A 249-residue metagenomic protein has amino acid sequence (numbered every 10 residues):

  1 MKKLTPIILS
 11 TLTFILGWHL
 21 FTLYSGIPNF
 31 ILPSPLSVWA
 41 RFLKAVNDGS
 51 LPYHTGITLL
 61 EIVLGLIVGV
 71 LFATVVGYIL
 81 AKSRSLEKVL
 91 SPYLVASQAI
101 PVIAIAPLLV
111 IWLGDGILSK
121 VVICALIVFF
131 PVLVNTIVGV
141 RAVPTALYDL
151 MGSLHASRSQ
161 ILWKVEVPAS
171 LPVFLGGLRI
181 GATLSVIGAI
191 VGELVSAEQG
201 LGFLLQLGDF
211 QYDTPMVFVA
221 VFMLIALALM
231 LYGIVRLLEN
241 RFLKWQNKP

Functional and structural regions predicted by a protein language model:
K2-G26: N-terminal signal-anchor transmembrane alpha helix
Y24-I67: Periplasmic/extracellular loop-to-transmembrane helix junction in inner-membrane transport proteins
L64-L94, I111: Transmembrane-helix boundary motif in ABC transporter permease subunits
R84, P172, G176, F218-P249: C-terminal transmembrane helix and the adjacent membrane-cytosol boundary/short C-terminal tail of inner/organellar
V95-P131, V138-G139: Generic hydrophobic transmembrane alpha-helix motif, especially the helices
I111, V140, I187-M223, W245-P249: Glycine-rich helix-loop "coupling/hinge" segments at transmembrane-helix boundaries in multipass transporters
V122, L126, S159-G192: Transmembrane alpha-helices
V140-A146, L150-S170, F210: Short helix-to-coil transition segments within interhelical loops that connect adjacent transmembrane helices
